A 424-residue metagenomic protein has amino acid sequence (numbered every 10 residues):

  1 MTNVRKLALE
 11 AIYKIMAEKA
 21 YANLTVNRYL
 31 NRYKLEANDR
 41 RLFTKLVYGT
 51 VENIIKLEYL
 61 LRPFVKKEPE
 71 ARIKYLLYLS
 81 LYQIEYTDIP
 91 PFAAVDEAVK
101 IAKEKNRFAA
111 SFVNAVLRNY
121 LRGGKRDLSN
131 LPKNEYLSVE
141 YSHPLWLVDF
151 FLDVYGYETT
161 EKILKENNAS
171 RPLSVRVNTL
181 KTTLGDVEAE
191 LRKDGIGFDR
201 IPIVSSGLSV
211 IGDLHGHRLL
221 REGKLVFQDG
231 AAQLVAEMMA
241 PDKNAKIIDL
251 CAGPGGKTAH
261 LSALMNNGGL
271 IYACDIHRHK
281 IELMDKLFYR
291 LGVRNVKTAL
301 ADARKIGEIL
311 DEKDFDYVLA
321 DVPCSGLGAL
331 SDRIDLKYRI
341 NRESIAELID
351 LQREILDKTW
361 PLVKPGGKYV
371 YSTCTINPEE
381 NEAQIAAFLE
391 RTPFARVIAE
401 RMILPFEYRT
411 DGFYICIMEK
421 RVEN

Functional and structural regions predicted by a protein language model:
M1-N424: S-adenosylmethionine
